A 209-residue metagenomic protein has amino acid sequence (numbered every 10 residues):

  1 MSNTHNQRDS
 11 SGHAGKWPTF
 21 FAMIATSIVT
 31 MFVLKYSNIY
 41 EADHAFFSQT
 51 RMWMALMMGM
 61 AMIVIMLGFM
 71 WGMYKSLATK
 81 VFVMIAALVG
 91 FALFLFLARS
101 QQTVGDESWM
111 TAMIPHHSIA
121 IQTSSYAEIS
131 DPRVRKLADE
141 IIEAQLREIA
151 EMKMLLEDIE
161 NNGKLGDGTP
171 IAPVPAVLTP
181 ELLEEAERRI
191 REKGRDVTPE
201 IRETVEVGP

Functional and structural regions predicted by a protein language model:
S2-P209: His/Met- and acidic-residue-enriched segments that coordinate or traffic transition-metal cofactors and support
